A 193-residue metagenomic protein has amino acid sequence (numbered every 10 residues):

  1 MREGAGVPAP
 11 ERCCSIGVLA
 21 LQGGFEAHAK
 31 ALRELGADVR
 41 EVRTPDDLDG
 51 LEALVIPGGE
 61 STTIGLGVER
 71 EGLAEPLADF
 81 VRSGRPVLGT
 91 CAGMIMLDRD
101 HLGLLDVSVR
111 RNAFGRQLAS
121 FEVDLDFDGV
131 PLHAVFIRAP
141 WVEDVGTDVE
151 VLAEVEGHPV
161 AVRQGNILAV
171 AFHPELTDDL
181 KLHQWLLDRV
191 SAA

Functional and structural regions predicted by a protein language model:
M1-P8, W141-A193: C-terminal and late-domain segments of enzyme folds
M1-R70, D79, L180-Q184, D188-A193: N-terminal beta1-alpha1 cap of cysteine-dependent amidohydrolase-like domains
R12-C14, G129-L132, V162-L168: Beta-strand-turn-beta hairpins that frame and shape the catalytic cleft of phosphate-ester-processing enzymes
L21, A92, F172: Cofactor-binding loop segments of dinucleotide-utilizing enzymes, especially the Rossmann-like FAD- and NAD(P)+-binding
V55-P57, L88, F136, A169-A171: Structural motif
E60-L125: Cysteine-nucleophile active-site neighborhood
D100-V160: Pocket-forming structural segment of enzyme catalytic cores
